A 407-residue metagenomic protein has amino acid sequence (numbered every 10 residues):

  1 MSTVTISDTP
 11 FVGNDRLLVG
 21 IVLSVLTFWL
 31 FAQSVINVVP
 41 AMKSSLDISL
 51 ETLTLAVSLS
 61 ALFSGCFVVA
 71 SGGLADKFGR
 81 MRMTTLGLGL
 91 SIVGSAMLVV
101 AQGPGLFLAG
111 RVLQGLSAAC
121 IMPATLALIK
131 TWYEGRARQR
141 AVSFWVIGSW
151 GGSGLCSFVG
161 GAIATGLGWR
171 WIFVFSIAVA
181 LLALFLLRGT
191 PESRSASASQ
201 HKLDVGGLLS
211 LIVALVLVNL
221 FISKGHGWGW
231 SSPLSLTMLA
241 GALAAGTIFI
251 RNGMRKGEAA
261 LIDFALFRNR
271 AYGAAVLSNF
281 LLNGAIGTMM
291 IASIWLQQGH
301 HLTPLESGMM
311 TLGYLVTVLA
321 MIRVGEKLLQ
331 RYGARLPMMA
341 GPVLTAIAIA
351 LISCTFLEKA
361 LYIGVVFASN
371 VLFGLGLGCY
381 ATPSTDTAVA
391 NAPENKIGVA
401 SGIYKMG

Functional and structural regions predicted by a protein language model:
M1-L30, S44: Cytosolic juxtamembrane N-terminal segment immediately preceding the first transmembrane helix of multi-pass
R16-F31, V35-N37, G206, P233-M238 (+2 more regions): 12-transmembrane solute porter fold
V38-F67, L106, H300, L305-M310: Extracellular/periplasmic helix-loop-helix junction of adjacent transmembrane segments in MFS-like secondary
M42-K43, L74-A75, V159-L167, I222 (+3 more regions): Interfacial helix-cap and linker-helix signal at transmembrane-aqueous boundaries of multi-pass secondary transporters
S45-D47, G79, V100-L106, L167-G168 (+3 more regions): Helix-breaking motifs and short loop linkers at transmembrane-helix boundaries and internal kinks in secondary membrane
S58-G72, M122-L126, L312-G325: Central cavity-lining transmembrane alpha-helices of secondary-active solute carriers, predominantly the Major
G73-G206, P233, E394: Helix-loop-helix hairpins in multi-pass membrane proteins, especially solute transporters
T165-N279, A285, M310: Hydrophobic transmembrane-helix bundles of small-molecule transporters
